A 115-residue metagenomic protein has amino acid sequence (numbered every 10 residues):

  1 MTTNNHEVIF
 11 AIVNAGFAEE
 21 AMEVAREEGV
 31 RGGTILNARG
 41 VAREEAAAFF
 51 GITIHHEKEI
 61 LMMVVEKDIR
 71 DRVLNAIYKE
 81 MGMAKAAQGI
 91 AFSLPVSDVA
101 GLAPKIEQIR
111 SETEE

Functional and structural regions predicted by a protein language model:
M1-E115: Positively charged, small/polar-rich N-terminal and surface patches that mediate targeting and assembly and bind
